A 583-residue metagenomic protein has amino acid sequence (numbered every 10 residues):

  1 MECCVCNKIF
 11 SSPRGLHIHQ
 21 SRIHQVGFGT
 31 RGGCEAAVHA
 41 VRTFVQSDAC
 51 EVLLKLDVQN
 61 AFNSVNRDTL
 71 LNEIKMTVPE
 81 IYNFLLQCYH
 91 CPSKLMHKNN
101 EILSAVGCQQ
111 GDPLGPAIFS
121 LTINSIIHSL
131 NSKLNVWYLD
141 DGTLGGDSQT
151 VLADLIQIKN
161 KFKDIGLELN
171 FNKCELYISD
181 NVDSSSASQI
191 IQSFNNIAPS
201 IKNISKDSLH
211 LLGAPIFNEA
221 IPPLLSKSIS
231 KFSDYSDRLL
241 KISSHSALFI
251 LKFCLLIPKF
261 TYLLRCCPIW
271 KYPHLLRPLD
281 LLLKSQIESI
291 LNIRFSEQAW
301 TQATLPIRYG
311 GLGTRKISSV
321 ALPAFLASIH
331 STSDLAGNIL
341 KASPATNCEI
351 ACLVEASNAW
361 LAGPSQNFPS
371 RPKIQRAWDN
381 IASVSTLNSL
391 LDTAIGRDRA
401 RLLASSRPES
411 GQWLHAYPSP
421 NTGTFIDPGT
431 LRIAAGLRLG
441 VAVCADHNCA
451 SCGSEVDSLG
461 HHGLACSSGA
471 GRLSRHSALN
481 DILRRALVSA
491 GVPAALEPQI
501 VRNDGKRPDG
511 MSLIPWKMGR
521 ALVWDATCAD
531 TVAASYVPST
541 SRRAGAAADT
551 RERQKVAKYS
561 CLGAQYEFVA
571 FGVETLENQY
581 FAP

Functional and structural regions predicted by a protein language model:
M1-Q25: C-terminal recognition-helix end and immediately following basic linker of small zinc-binding "finger" domains
C3-C6, C449-A450, C466: Short cysteine-rich clusters marking metal-coordination/redox-active sites
V26-L56, N60-S64, L281, P306: Active-site-proximal segment of RNA-dependent polymerases
T43, A49-L155, N172, I178-D180: Conserved polymerase palm-domain catalytic core
I123, F194-W270, S328-L335, I339-L340: Basic, alpha-helical interaction scaffolds
Q149-V151, I156, N160, E168-D207: Short, conserved micro-motifs composed of acidic
L279, F295-A435: Extended C-terminal regions of large enzymes
F425-S458, I482-V532, P538, A547-R553 (+1 more regions): Active-site metal-binding core of divalent-cation-utilizing nuclease and nuclease-like domains
